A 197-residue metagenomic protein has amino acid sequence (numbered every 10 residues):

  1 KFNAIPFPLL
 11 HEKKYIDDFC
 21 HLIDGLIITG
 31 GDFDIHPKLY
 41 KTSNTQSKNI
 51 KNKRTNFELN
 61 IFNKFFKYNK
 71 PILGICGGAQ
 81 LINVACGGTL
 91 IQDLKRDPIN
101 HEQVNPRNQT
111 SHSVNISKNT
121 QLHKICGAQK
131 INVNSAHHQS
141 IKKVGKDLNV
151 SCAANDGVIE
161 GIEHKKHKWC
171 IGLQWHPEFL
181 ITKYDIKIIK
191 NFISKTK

Functional and structural regions predicted by a protein language model:
K1-I75, G88-I91, K95-C126, H138 (+3 more regions): N-terminal beta1-alpha1 cap of cysteine-dependent amidohydrolase-like domains
A79-I82: Hydrophobic, aromatic-enriched interface-forming segments
A85: Conserved SAM-binding loop of SAM-dependent methyltransferases across substrates and taxa, primarily the Class I
S135: Short basic/aromatic active-site micro-motif
C170-Q174: Active-site-proximal beta-strand elements of phosphoester/diester hydrolases
